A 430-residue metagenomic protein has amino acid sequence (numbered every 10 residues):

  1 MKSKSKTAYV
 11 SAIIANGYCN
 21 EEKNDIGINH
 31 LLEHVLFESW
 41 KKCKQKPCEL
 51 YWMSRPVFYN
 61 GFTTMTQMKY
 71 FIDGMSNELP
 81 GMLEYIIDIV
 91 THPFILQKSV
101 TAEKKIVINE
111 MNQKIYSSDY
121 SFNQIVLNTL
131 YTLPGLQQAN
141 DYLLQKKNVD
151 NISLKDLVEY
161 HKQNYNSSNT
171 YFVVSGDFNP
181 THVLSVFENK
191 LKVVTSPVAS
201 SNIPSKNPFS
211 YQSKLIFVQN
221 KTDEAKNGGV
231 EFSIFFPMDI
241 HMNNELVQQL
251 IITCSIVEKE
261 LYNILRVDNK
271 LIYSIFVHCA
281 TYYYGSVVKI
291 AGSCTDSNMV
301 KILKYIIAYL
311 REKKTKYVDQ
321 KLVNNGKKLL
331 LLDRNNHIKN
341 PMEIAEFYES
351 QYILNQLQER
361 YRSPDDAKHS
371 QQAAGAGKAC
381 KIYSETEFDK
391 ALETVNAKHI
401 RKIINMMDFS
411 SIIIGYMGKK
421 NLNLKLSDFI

Functional and structural regions predicted by a protein language model:
M1-P47, E84, V158-V267, L303 (+3 more regions): His/Glu-rich zincin catalytic helix
S3-K6, G61-M65, Q137-N140, E159-S168 (+4 more regions): Short, flexible turn/loop "capping" segments at secondary-structure junctions
I14, L31, W40-Y160, T181 (+3 more regions): Acidic/histidine-enriched segments that form metal/cofactor-coordinating and catalytic pocket/exosite environments
P56-F58, E231-P237, C254-D296: A structural supersecondary motif
S76-N77, N151, D177-F178, S255 (+3 more regions): Short, surface-exposed acidic/glycine-rich loop or hinge patches that mediate macromolecular interfaces
V198-S205, F276, K316-N325: Flexible, glycine/charged-enriched surface loops at secondary-structure junctions
L265, I290, I306, L330 (+2 more regions): Hydrophobic, well-ordered secondary-structure elements that form the walls of internal hydrophobic environments
V395-I403: A short, acidic, amphipathic alpha-helical segment used as a generic capping/interface helix at domain edges
